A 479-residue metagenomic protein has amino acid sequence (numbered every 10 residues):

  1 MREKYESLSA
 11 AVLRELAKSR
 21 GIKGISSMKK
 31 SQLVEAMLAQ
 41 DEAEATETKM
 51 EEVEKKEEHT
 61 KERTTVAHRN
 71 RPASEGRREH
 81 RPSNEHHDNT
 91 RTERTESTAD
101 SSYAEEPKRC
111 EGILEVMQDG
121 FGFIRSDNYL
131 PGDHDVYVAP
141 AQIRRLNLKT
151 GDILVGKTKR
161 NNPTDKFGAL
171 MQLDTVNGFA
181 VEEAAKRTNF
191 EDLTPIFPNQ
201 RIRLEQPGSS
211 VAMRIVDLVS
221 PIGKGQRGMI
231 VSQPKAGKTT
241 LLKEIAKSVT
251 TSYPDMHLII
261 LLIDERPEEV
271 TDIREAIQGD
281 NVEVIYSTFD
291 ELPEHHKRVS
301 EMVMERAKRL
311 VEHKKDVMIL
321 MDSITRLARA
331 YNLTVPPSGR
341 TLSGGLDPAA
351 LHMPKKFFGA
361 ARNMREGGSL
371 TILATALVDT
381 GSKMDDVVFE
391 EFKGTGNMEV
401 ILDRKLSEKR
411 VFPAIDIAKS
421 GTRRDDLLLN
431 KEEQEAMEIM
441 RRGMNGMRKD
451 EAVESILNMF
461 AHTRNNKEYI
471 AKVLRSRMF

Functional and structural regions predicted by a protein language model:
M1-P107, G120, Y129, H134: Charged, low-complexity terminal tails
E75-E79, E85-A184: N-terminal "pre-motor" subdomain/linker immediately upstream of P-loop NTPase catalytic cores
A99-C110, V211-I215, V303-K308, F357: Phosphate-interacting basic helix/loop segments used at nucleotide- and nucleic-acid interfaces
E106-K108, V116-G120, L130-G132, L148-D152 (+11 more regions): Short flexible coil/turn linkers enriched for glycine and charged/polar residues that connect secondary-structure
L114-Q118, S126-N128, P140, T158 (+13 more regions): Flexible glycine-/small-residue-rich
R160-I230, A236: P-loop NTP-binding catalytic core
G208-E265, M304: P-loop NTPase nucleotide-binding module
G237, A246-V249, L258-D280, V284-F479: P-loop NTPase catalytic core
